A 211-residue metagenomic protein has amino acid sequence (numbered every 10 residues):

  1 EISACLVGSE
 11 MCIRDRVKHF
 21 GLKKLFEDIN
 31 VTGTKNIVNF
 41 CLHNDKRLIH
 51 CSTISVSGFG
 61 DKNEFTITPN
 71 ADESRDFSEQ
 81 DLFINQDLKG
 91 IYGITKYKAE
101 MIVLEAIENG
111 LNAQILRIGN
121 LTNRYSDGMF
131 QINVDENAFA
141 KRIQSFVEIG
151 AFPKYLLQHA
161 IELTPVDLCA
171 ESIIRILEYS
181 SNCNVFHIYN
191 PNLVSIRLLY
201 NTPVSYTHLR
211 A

Functional and structural regions predicted by a protein language model:
E1-G8, I13, H208-A211: Single conserved hydrophobic/aromatic residue that forms the stacking wall/gate of nucleotide- or nucleobase-binding
S9-T32, H43, L48: NAD(P)H-binding glycine-rich loop region in Rossmannoid oxidoreductase-like domains and their noncatalytic homologs
I13-R14, C51-T53, L116-I118: SDR active-site strand-loop-helix element
I29, I94, N137, T164 (+1 more regions): Residue-level signal for the nucleotide or nucleotide-sugar donor/cofactor binding architecture
K35, N39, R47, C51-D81 (+1 more regions): Hydrophobic, small-residue-rich alpha-helical packing segments that form membrane-like cores
E64-R75, L104-I161, V166-E171, R175: NAD(P)-dependent short-chain dehydrogenase/reductase
Q80-Q114: Active-site Tyr-X1-5-Lys
S172-R210: Mid/C-terminal beta-alpha module of Rossmann-like enzyme folds, strongest in SDR-family dehydrogenases/epimerases
